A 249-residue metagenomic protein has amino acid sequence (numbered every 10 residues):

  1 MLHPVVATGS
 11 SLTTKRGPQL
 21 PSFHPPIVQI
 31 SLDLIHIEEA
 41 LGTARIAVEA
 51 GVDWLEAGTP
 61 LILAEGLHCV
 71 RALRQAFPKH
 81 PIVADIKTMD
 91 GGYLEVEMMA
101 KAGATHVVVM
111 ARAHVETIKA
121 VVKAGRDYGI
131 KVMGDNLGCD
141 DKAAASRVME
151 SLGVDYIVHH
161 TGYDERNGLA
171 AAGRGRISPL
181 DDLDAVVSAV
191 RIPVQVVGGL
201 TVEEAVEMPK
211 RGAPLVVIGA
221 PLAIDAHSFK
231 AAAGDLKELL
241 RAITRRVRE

Functional and structural regions predicted by a protein language model:
L12-Y93, A231, D235: Conserved N-terminal beta1-alpha1 strand-loop-helix module at the mouth
P25-V28, F77-I86, D127-L137, V187-V197: Short beta-strand/loop segments at the ligand-binding rim of alpha/beta enzyme cores
G51-D53, F77-K79, K101-H106, D127-K131 (+3 more regions): Glycine-enriched alpha-helix->loop->beta-strand junction motifs that scaffold or abut catalytic
E56-I62, V83-M89, T105-E116, K131-G138 (+2 more regions): Catalytic beta/alpha-barrel core
G92-K101, D140-S151, L200-L215: Catalytic cores of alpha/beta
A104-V115, V158-L169, A213-D235: Glycine-rich phosphate-binding active-site loops on the catalytic face of alpha/beta enzymes
V121, A171-A172, L222-E249: C-terminal helical cap(s) of enzyme catalytic domains, especially alpha/beta-barrels
C139-D141, V148-V187: Active-site rim beta-loop-alpha module in soluble metabolic enzymes
